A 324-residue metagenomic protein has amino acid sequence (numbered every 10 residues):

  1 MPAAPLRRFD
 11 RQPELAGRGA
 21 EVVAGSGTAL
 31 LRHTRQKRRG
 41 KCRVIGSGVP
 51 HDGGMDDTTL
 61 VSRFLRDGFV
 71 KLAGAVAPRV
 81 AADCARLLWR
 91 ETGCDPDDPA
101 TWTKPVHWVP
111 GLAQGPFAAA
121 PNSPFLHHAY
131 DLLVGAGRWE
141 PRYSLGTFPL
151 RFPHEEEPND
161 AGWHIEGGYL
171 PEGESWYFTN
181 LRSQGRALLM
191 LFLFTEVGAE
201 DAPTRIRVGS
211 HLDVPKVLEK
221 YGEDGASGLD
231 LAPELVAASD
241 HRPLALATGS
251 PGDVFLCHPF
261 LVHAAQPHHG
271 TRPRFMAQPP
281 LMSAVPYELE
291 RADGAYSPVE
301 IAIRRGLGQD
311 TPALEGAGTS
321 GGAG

Functional and structural regions predicted by a protein language model:
P2-G19, V23-R66, A323-G324: Fe(II)/2-oxoglutarate
M55-R66, A73-S175: Non-heme Fe(II)-dependent double-stranded beta-helix
R63, L246-T248: Residue-level "contact hotspot" at macromolecular interaction interfaces
A77-R79, L150, E196-A199, H211-L212 (+2 more regions): Short, solvent-exposed loop/turn segments at secondary-structure junctions
C94, W102, K216-G222, G228-D230 (+2 more regions): Non-heme Fe(II)/2-oxoglutarate
P124-H128, L188, S250: A structural signal for well-ordered alpha-helical segments within the folded catalytic domains of diverse enzymes
F148, M190-F192, A277-L281: A structural signal for short, well-ordered beta-strand segments
P158-D240, L244, E288-E290: Catalytic core of non-heme Fe(II) oxygenases with the double-stranded beta-helix
